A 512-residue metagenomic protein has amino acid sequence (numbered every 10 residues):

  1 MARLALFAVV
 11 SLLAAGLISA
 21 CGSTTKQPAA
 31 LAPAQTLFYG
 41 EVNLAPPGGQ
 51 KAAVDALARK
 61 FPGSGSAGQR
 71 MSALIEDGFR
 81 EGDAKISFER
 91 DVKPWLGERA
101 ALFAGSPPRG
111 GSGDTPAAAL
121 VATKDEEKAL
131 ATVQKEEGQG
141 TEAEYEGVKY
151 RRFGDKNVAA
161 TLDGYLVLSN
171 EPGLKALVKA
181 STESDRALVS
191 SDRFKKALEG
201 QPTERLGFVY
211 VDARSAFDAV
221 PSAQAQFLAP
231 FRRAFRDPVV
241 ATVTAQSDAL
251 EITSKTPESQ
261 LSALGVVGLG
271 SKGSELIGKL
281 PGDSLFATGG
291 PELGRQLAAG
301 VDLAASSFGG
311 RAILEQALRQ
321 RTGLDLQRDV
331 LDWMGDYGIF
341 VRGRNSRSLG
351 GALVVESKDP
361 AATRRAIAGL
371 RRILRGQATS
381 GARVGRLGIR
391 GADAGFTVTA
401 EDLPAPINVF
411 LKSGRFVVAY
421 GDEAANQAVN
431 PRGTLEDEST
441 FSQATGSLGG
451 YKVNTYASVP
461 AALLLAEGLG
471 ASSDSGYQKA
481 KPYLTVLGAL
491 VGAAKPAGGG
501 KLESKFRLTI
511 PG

Functional and structural regions predicted by a protein language model:
M1-S19: Sec-dependent bacterial lipoprotein signal peptides
C21-A117, V121-R152, R193-V240, S247-R347 (+4 more regions): Structural boundary/hinge residues at secondary-structure and domain interfaces
Y39-G40, P116-V121, L166-S169, T288 (+2 more regions): Short, structured motif recognition centered on aromatic/hydrophobic residues
T123-E127, N170-L174, S357-A361, G421-A424: Helix N-cap motif at beta-to-alpha junctions
Q139-E144, K156-T161, A241-T244, V384-R390 (+2 more regions): Short, exposed beta-strand/loop patches in secreted or surface proteins that constitute
R151-V220, D402-K479, T485: A conserved glycine-rich beta-strand in the N-terminal activation segment of trypsin-fold
G270-E275, G282, V409-F410, A489-G512: A cross-kingdom marker for long, charged
I389-A405: Flexible, glycine/threonine-enriched loop-and-boundary segments that flank and lead into catalytic domains of large
